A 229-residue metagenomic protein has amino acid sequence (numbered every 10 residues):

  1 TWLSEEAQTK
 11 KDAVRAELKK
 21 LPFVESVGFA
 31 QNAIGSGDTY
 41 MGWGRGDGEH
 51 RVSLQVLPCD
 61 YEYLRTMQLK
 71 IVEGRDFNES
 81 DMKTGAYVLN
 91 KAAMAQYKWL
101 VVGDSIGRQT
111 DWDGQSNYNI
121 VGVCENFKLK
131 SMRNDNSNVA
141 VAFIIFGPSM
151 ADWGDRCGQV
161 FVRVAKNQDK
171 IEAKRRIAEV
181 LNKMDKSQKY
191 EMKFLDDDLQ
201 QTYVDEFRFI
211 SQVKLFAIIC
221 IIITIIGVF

Functional and structural regions predicted by a protein language model:
T1-A95, V101, D111-N117: Structured, solvent-exposed hinge/loop segments at the ends of secondary-structure elements
Q8-S26, K91, A95, W112-I210: "Rare, low-scoring activations can occur in soluble or secreted enzymes where short amphipathic helices or signal
I34, S149-A151, C220-I223: AMP-binding (ANL) adenylation modules
D76, C124, F229: Gly/Ser/Thr-rich beta-alpha loop segments that engage phosphate groups in nucleotides
S80, S131, I223-I226: Generic hydrophobic alpha-helical membrane-span motif
V101, G107, D155-Q159: Surface beta-strand/loop "capping" patches
F207-F229: Hydrophobic alpha-helical transmembrane segments of multi-pass inner-membrane transport and secretion
